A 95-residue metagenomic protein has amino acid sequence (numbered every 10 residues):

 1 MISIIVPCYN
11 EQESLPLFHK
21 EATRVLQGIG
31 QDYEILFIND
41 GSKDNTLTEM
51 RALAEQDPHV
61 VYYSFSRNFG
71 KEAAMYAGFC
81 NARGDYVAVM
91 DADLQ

Functional and structural regions predicted by a protein language model:
M1-Q95: Structured catalytic core of nucleotide-sugar glycosyltransferases
